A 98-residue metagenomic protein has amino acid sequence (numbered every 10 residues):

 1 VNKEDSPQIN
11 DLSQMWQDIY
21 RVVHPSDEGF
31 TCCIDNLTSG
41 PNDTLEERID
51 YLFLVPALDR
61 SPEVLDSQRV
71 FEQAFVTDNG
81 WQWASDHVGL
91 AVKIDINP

Functional and structural regions predicted by a protein language model:
V1-P98: Metal-dependent phosphoester-hydrolase catalytic domains
